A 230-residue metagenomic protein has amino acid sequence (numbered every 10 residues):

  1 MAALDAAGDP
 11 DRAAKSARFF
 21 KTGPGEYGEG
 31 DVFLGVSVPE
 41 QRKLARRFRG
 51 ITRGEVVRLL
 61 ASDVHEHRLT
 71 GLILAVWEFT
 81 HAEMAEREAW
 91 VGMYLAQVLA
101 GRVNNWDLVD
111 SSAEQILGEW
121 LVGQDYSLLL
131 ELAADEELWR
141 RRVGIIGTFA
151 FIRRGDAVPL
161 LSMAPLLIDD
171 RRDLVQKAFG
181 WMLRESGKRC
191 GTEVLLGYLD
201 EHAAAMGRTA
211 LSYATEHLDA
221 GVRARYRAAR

Functional and structural regions predicted by a protein language model:
M1-R230: Alpha-helical scaffold domains
